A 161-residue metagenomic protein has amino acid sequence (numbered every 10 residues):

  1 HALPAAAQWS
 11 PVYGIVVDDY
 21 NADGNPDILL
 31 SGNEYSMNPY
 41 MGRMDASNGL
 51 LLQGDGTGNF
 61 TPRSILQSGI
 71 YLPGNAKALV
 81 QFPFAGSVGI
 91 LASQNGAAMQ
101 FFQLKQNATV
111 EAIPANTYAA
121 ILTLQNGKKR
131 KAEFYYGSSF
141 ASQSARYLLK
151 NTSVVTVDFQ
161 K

Functional and structural regions predicted by a protein language model:
H1-Y13, S31-K161: Gly/Ser/Thr/Pro-enriched helix-cap/hinge segments flanking short amphipathic alpha-helices
V17, N21-N25, L29, S87: Calcium-binding loop positions in Ca2+-binding modules
